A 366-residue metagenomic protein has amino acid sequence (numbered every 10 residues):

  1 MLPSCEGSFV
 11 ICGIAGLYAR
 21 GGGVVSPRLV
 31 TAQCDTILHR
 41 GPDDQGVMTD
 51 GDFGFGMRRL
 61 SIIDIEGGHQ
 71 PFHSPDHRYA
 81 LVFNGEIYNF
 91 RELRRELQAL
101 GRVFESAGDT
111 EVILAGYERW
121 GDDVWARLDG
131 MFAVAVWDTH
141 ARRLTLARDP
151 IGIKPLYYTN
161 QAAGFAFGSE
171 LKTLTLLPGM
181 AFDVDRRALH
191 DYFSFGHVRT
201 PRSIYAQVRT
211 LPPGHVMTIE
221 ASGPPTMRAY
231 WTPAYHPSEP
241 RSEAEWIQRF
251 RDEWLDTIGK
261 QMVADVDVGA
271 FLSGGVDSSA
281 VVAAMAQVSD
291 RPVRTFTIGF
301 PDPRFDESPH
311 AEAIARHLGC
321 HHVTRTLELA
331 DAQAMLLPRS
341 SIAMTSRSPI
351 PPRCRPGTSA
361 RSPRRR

Functional and structural regions predicted by a protein language model:
G7-M344, P356: Cysteine-centered catalytic environments shared across enzyme families
I350: Substrate-binding/specificity loop regions of serine endopeptidase catalytic domains, predominantly subtilases
P363-R366: Glycine-rich phosphate-binding loop signature in dinucleotide/nucleotide-binding domains
